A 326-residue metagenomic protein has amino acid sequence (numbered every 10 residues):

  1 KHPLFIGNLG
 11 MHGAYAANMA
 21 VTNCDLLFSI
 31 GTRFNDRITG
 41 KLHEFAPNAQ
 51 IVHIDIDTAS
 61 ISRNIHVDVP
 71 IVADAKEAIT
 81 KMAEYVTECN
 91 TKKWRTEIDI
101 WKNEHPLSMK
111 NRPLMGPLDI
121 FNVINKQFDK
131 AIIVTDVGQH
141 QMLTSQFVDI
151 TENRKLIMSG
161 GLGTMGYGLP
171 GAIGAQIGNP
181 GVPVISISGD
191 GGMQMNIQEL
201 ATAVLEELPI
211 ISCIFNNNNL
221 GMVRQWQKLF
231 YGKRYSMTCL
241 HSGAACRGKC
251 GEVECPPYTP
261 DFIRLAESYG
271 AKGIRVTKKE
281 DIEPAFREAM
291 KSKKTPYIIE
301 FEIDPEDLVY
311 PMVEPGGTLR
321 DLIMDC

Functional and structural regions predicted by a protein language model:
H2, D99-A175, G181: Active-site diphosphate/adenylate-binding microenvironment
F5, M11-H12, N18, N23 (+5 more regions): Thiamine diphosphate
G10-S60: Phosphate/diphosphate-binding loops
D25, G31-F34, I79-N90, K102-P106 (+5 more regions): Structural signal for hydrophobic packing residues in well-ordered secondary-structure cores of soluble enzyme domains
I30-G31, D74, V137, E302: Glycine-rich, N-terminal phosphate-binding loop of Rossmann-like dinucleotide-binding domains
H53, V134, I187-S188: Generic enzyme active-site microenvironment
I54, I61-T96: Terminal amphipathic helices with adjacent charged low-complexity linkers/tails
C89-W101, E300-I303: Short, flexible loop/turn segments with low-complexity composition
